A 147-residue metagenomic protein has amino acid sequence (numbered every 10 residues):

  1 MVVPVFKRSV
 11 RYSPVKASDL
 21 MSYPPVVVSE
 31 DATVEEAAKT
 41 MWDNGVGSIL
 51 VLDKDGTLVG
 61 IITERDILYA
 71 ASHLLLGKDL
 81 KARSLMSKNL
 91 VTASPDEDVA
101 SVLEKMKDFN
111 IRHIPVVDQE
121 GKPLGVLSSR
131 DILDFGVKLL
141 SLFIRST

Functional and structural regions predicted by a protein language model:
M1-T147: Tandem CBS (Cystathionine beta-synthase) repeat/Bateman regulatory domains
